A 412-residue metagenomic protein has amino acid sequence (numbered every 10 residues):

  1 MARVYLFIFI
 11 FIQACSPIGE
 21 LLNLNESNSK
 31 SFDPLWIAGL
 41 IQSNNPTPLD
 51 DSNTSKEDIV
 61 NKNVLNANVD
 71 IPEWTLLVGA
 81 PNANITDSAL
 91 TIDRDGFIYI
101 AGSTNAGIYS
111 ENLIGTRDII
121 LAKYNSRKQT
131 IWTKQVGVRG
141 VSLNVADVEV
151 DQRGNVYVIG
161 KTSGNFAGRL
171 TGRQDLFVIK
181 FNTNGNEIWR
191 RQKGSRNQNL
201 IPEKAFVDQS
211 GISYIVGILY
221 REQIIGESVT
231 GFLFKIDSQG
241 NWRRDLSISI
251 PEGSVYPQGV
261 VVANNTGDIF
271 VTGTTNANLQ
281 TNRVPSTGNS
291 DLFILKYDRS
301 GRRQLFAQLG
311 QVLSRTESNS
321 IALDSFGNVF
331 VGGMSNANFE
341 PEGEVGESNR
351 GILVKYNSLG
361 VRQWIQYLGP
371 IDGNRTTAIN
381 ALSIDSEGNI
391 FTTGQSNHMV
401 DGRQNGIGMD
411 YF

Functional and structural regions predicted by a protein language model:
V4-I12: Sec-dependent N-terminal signal peptides
I18-K30: Membrane-proximal, proline-rich intrinsically disordered regions
F32-F412: A sequence-level/structural motif corresponding to short, flexible coil/turn segments enriched in small polar residues
